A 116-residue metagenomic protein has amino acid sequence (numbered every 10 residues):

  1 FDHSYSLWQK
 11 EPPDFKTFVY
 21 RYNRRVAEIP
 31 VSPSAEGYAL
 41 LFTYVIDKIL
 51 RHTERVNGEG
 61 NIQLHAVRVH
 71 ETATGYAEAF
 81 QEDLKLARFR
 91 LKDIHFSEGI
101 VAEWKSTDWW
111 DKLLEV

Functional and structural regions predicted by a protein language model:
F1-V116: Charge-rich, low-complexity N-terminal segments
